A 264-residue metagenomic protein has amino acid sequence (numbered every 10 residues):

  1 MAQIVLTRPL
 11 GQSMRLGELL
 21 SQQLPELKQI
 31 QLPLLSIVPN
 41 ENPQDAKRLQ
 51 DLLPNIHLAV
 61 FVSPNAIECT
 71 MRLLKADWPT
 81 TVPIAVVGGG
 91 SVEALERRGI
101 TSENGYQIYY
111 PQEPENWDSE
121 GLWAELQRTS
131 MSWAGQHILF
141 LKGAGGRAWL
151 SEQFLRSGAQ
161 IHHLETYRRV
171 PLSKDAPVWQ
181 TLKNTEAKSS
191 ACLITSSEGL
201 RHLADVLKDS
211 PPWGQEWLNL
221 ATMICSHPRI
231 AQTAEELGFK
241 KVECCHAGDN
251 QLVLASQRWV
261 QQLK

Functional and structural regions predicted by a protein language model:
M1-K264: Signature of uroporphyrinogen-III synthase
